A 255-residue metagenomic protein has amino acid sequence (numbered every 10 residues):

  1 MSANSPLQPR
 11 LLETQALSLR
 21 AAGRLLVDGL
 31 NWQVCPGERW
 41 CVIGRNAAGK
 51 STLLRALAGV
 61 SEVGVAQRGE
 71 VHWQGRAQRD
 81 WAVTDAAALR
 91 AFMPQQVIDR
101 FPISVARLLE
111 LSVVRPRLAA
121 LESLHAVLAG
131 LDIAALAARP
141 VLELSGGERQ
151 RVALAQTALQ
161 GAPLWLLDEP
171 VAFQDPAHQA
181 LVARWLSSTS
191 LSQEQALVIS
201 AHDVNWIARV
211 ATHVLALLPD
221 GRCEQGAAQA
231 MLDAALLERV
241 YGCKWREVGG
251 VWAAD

Functional and structural regions predicted by a protein language model:
A58: Helix-to-loop junction immediately C-terminal to a conserved catalytic motif
A66-A77: Conserved ABC transporter NBD signature motif
R76-A91, Q96, F101: ABC ATPase NBD coupling module
L121-L136: Conserved ABC ATPase "signature" region
P140-L144, E148: Conserved ABC ATPase signature
W165-E169: Catalytic Walker B motif of ABC-type/P-loop ATPase nucleotide-binding domains
A201-H202: H-loop/switch region of ABC-family ATPase nucleotide-binding domains
